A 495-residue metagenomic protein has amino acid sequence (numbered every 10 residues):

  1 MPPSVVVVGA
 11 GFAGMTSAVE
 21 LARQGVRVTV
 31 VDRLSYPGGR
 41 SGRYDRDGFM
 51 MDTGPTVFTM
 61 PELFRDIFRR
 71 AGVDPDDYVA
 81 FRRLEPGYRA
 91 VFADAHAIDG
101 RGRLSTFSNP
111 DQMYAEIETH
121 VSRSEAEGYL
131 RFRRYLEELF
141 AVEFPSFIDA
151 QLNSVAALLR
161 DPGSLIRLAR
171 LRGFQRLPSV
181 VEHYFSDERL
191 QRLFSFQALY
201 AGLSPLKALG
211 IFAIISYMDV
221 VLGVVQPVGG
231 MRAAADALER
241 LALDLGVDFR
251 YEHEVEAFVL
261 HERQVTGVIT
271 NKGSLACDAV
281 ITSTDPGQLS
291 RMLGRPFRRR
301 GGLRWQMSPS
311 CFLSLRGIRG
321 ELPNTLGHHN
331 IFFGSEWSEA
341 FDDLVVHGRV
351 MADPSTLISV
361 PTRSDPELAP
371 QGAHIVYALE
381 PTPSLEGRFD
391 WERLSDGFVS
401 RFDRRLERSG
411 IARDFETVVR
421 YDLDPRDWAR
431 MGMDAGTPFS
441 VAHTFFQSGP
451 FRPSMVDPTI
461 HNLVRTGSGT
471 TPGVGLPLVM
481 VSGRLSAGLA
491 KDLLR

Functional and structural regions predicted by a protein language model:
M1-V5, R23-Q24, F445-F451, R495: Extreme N-terminal leader/targeting segments of oxidoreductases
P2-V142: N-terminal glycine-rich phosphate/pyrophosphate-binding loop and immediately adjacent elements
P55, S468-K491: A conserved FAD-binding loop/helix module that cradles the flavin
I98-K207: Rossmann-like flavin
D187-A201, D353-L357, A412-P472: A glycine-rich dinucleotide-binding beta-alpha-beta segment and adjacent secondary-structure elements that constitute
I214-V265, N271: Helical element adjacent to the flavin cofactor pocket in flavoenzyme catalytic cores
E256-P370: Mid-domain catalytic core of redox enzymes that form a hydrophobic substrate pocket/lid adjacent to a catalytic redox
R319-W428: C-terminal segments that line or cap access tunnels to active or ligand-binding sites in enzymes and enzyme-associated
